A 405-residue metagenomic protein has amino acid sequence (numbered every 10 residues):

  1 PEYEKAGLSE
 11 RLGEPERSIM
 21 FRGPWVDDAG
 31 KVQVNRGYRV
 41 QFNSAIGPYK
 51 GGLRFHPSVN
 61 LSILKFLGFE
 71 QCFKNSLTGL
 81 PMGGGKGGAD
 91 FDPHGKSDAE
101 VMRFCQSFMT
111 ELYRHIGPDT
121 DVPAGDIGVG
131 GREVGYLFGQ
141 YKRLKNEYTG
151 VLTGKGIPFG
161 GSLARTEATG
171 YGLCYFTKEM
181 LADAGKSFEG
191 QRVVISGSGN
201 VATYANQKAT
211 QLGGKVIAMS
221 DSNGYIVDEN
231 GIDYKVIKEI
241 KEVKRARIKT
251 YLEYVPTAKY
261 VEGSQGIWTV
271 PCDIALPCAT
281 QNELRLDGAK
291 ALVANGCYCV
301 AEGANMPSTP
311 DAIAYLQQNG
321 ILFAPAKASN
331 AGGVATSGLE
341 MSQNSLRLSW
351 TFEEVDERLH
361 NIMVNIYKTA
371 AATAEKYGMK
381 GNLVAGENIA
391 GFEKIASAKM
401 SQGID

Functional and structural regions predicted by a protein language model:
P1-M20: Short, Gly/Pro- and small/polar-rich lid/capping loops
Y3-S9, G79, I116-G125, Y148-G150 (+3 more regions): Flexible, glycine/charged-enriched surface loops at secondary-structure junctions
K31-C72: N-terminal cap/recognition module
H56, N75-E189: Glycine/serine-rich phosphate-binding loop and adjoining beta1-alpha1 elements at the start of nucleotide-handling
T153-G156, G161-P271: Glycine-rich phosphate/diphosphate-binding loop of Rossmann-like nucleotide-binding domains
M180, A291-D405: Adenosine-phosphate binding glycine-rich loop
G224-F323, A328: Rossmann-like adenosine-cofactor binding region
